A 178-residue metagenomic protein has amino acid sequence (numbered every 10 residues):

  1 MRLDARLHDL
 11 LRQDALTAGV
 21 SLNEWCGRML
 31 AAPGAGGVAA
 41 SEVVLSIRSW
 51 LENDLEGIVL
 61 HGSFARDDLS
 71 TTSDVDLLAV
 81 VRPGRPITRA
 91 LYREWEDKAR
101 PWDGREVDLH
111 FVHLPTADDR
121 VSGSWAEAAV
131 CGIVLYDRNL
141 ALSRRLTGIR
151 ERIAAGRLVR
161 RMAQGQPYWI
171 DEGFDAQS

Functional and structural regions predicted by a protein language model:
R2, L78-R82: Short hydrophobic/aromatic beta-strand micro-patches that form the beta-sheet surface supporting nucleotide- or nucleic
L7-E56, A65-T72, R82-S178: Catalytic core of pol beta-like nucleotidyltransferases
H61-S63: Glycine-rich beta-strand-to-loop/alpha-helix junction loops that act as flexible
D74-D76: Acidic Asp/Glu-based divalent-cation binding sites
